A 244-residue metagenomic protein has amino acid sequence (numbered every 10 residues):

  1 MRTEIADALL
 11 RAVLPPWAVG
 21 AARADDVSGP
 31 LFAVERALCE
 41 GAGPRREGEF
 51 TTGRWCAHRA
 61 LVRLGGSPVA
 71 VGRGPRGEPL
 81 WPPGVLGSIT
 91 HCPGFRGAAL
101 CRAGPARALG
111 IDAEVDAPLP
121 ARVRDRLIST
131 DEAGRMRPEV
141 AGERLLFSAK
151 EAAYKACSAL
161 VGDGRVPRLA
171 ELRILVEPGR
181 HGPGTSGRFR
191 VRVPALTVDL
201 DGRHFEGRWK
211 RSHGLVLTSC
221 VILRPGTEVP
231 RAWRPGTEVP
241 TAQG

Functional and structural regions predicted by a protein language model:
M1-G244: Core catalytic alpha/beta fold that binds nucleotide/phospho-ligands
